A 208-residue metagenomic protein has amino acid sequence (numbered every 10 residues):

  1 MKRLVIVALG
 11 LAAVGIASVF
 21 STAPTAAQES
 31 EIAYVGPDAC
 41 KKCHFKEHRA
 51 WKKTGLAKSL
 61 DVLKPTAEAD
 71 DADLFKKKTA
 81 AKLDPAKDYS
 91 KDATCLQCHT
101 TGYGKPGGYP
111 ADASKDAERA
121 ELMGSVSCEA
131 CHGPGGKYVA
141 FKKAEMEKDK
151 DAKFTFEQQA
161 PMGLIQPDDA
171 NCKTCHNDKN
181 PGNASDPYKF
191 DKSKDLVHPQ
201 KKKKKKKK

Functional and structural regions predicted by a protein language model:
M1-A12, V19: Bacterial N-terminal signal peptides that target proteins for export
A12-G15, Q28: General detector of N-terminal leader/presequence modules that precede the first folded domain
F20-G124, E129-Q166, D186-K208: Sequence context of c-type cytochrome heme-c attachment sites
I165-N180: A contiguous, mid-protein "functional segment" used to position or interact with cofactors/ions or partner subunits
